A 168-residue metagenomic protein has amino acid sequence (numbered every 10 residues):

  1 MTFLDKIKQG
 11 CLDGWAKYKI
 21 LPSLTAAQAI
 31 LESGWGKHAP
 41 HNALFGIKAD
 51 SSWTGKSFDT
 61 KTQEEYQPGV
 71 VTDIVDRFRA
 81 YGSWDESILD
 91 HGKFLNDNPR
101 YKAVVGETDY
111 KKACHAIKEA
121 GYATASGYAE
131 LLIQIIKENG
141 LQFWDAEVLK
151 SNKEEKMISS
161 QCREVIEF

Functional and structural regions predicted by a protein language model:
M1-I158, C162-F168: Catalytic cores of secreted/periplasmic lytic hydrolases that degrade extracellular macromolecules
